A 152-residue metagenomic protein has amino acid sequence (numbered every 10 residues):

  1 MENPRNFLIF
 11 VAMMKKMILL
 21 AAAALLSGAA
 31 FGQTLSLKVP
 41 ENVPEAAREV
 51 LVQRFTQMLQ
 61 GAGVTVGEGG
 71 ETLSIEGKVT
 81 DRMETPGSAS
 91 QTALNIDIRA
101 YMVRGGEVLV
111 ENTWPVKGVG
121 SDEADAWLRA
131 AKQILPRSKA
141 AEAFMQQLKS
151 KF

Functional and structural regions predicted by a protein language model:
N3, F7-A24, G28-A62, M145-F152: A structural "domain/chain start" motif
L19-L20, V103, Q133: General helical structural elements
L20-A21, P86, E107, E123: A broad, structure-centric signal for solvent-exposed, well-ordered loop/edge residues that line or flank functional
Q33, G106-F152: C-terminal/domain-edge helix-coil "capping" segments
N42-V43, D81-M83, K117-S121: Solvent-exposed loop/turn segments at secondary-structure junctions within structured extracellular/periplasmic domains
P44-V52, A89-L94, G120-W127, I134-R137: Solvent-exposed, acidic/flexible segments
A62, E71-L109, P115: Surface-exposed short loop/turn segments
